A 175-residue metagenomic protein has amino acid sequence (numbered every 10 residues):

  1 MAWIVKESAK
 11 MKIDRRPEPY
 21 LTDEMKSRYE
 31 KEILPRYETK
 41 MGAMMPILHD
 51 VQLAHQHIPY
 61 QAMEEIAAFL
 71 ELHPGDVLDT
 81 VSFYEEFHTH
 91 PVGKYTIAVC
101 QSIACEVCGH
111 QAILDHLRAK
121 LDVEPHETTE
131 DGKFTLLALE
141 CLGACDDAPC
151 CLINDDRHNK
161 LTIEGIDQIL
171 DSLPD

Functional and structural regions predicted by a protein language model:
A2-D175: Signature of N-terminal electron-transfer/Fe-S-associated modules in redox systems
